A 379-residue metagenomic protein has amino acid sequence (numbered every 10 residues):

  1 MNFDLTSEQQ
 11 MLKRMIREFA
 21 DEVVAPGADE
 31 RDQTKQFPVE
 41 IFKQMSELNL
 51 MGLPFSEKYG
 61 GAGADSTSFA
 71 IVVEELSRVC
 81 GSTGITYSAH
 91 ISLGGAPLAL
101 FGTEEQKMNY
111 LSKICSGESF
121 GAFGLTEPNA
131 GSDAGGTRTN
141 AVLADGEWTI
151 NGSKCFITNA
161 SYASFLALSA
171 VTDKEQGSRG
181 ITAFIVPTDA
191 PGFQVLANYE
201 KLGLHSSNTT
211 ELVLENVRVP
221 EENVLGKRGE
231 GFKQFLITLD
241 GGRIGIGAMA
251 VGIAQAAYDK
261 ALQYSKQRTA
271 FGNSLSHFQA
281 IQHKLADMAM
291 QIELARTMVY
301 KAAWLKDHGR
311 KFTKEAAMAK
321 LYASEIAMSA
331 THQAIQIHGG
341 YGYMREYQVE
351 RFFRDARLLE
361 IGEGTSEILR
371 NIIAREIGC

Functional and structural regions predicted by a protein language model:
M1-A89, F101-Q106, K113-E118, D133-A134 (+4 more regions): Alpha-helical interface subdomain recognition
N49, V73-S77, A170, V186-P191 (+1 more regions): Short Ser/Thr-interspersed hydrophobic loop/turn segments at strand-loop and sheet-helix junctions that line or gate
G95-F101, F123: Flexible, glycine-rich active-site loops centered on histidine and acidic residues that chelate a metal or position
I114, N129-S132, F156-N159, D173-E175 (+1 more regions): Short Gly/Pro-enriched turn/cap motifs at secondary-structure boundaries
G117-L125: A short, Trp-centered hydrophobic/proline-enriched beta-strand micro-motif
G136-R138, D189-P220: Flexible, small-/acidic-enriched active-site or ligand-binding loops
E147, N151-L196: A short core secondary-structure module
E215-Q234: Long, acidic (Asp/Glu-rich), low-complexity accessory segments flanking structured domains
